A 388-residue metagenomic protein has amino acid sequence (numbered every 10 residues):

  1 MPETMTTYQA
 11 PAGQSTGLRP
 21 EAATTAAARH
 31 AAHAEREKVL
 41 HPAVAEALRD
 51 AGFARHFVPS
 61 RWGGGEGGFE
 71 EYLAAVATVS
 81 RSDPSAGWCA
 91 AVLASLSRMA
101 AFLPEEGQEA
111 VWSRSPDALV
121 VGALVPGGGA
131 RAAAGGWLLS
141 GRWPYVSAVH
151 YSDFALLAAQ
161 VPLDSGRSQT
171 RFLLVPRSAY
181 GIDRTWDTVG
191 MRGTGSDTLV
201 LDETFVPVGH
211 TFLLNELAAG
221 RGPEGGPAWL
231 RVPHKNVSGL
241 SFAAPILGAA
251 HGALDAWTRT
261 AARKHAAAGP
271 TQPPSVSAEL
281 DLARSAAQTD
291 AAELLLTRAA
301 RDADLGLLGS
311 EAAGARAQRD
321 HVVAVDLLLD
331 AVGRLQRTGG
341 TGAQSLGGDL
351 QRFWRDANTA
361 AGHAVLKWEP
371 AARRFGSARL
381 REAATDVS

Functional and structural regions predicted by a protein language model:
M1-L18, D386-S388: Actinobacteria-biased recognition of intrinsically disordered, low-complexity terminal regions
T6-P11, A23-A31: Generic N-terminal amphipathic, Lys/Arg-enriched alpha-helix
A28, A32-R36, D290-V323, G333-Q344: C-terminal helix-coil-helix/basic helical segment that borders enzyme active sites and/or dimer interfaces and provides
L40-D50, A54-S152: Glycine-rich flavin
R142-Y180, R184-T185: DPxDG-like acidic metal-binding loop motif
V189-G190, S196-T289: Glycine-rich beta->alpha junctions and the first turn(s) of the following alpha-helix
G248, A283-D290, Q318, V322-L329 (+2 more regions): Generic structural signal for well-ordered, non-transmembrane alpha-helical segments in soluble/cytosolic regions
T341-S388: Glycine-rich phosphate/cofactor-binding loops in nucleotide/flavin-utilizing enzymes
